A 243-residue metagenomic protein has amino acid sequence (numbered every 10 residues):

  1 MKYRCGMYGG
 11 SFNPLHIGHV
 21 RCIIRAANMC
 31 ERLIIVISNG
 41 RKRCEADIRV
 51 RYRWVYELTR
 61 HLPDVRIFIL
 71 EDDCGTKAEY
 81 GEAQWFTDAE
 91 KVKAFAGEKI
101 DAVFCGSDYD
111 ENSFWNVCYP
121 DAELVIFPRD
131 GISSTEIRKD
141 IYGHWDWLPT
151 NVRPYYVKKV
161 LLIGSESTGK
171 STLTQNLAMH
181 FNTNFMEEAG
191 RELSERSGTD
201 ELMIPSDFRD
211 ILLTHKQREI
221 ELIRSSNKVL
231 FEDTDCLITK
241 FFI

Functional and structural regions predicted by a protein language model:
M1-K158: Nucleotidyltransferase catalytic core that binds NTPs
S165: P-loop (Walker A) phosphate-binding loop of NTP-binding proteins
K170: Conserved lysine of the Walker
L173, L177: Hydrophobic positions on the alpha1 helix immediately C-terminal to the Walker A/P-loop
A178-E221: Conserved substrate/cofactor phosphate-moiety recognition/catalytic segment in nucleotide-dependent phosphotransferases
D210-I243: Glycine-rich phosphate-binding loop used to anchor ATP phosphates in small-molecule kinases, encompassing both
